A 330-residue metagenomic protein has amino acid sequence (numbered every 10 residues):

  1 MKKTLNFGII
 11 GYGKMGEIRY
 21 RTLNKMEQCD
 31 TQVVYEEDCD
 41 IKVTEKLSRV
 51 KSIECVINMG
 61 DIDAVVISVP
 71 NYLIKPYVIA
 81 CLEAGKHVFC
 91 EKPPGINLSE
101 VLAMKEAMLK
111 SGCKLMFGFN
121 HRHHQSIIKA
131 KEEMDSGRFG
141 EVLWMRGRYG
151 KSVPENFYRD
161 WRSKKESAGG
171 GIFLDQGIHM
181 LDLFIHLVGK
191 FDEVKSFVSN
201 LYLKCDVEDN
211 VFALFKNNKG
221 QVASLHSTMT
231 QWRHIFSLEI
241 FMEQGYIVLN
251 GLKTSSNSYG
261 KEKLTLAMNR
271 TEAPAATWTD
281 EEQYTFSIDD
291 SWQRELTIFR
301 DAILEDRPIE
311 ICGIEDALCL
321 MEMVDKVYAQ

Functional and structural regions predicted by a protein language model:
M1-K46: N-terminal Rossmann-like dinucleotide-binding module
M1-T4, I9, A64-I67, S136 (+2 more regions): C-terminal helix-rich "cap/oligomerization" subdomain common to oxidoreductases
C29-T31, I62, V142, F191: Core-facing hydrophobic residues within beta-strands of well-ordered domains
S48-A107: Beta-loop-alpha module in the N-terminal Rossmann-like domain of NAD(P)-dependent dehydrogenases, especially those
A103-N120, G140-M145: Rossmann-fold dehydrogenase core element
H121-K204: Predominantly a Rossmann-like dinucleotide-binding segment in NAD(P)-dependent oxidoreductases
K204-E208, N218-E295, E310: NAD(P)-dinucleotide binding in Rossmann-like oxidoreductases
